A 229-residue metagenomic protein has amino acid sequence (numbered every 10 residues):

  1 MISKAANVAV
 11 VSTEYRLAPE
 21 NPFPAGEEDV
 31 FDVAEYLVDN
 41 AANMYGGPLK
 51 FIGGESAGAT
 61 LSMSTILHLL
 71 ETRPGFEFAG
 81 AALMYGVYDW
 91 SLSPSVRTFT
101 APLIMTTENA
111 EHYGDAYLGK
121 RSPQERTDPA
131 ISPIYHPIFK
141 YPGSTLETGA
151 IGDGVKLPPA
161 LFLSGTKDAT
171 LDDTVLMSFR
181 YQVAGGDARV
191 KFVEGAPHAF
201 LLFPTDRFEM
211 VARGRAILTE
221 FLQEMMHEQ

Functional and structural regions predicted by a protein language model:
M1-Q229: Alpha/beta-hydrolase superfamily serine-hydrolase fold, recognizing
